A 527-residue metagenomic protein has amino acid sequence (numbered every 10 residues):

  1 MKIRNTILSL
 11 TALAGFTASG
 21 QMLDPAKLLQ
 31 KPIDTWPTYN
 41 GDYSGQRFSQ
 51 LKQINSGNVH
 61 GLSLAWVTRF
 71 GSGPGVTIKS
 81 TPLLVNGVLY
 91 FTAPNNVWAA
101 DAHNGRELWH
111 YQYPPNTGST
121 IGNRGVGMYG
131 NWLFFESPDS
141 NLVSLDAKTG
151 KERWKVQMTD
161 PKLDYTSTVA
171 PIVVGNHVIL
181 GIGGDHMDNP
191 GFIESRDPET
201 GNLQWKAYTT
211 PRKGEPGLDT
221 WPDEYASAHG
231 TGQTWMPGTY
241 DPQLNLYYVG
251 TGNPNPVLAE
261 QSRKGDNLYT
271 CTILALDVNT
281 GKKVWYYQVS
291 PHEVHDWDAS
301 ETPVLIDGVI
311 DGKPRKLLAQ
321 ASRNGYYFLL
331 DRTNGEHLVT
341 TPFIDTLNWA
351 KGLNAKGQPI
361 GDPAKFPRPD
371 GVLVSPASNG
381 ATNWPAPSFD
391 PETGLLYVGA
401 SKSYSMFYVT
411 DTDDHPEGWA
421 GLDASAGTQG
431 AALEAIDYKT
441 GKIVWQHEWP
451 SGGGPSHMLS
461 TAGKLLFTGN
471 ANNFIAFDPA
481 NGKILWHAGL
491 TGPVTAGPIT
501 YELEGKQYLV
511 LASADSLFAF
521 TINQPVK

Functional and structural regions predicted by a protein language model:
Q21-G73, R106-P115, K151-D160, N202-T210 (+9 more regions): Aromatic (tryptophan-biased) beta-strands that constitute blades/sheets of beta-rich domains
W36-N40, G75-N95, G118-L142, T166-P190 (+6 more regions): Repeat-blade elements of multi-bladed beta-propeller folds
G45-T159, T461: N-terminal cofactor/phosphate-binding cores enriched in small/glycine residues, especially glycine-rich loops such as
D101, D146, D197, D277 (+5 more regions): Structural recognition of the beta-propeller blade-terminating site
G191-N202, D266-G281, N334-G335, A431-Y438: Beta-propeller blade signature
H292-V294, A299-T302, P342-N348, A377 (+2 more regions): Conserved blade-ending motifs and adjacent loop-strand segments that build the rim/top face of beta-propeller domains
S401-K402, S425-K483: Loop/turn-rich, solvent-exposed surfaces of beta-rich toroidal or solenoidal domains
